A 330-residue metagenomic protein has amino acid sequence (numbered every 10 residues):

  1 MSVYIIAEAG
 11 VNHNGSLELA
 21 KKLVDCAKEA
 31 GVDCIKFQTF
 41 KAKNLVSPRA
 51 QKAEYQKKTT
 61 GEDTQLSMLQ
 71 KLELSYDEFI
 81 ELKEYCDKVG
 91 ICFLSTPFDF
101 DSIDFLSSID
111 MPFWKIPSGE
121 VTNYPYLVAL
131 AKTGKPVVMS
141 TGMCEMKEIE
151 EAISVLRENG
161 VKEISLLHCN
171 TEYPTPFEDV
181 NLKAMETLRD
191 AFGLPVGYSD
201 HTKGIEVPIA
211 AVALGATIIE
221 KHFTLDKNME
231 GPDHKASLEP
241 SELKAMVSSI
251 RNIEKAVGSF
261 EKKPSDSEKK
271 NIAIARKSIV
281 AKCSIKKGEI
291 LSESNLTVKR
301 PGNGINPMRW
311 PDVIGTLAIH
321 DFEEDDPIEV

Functional and structural regions predicted by a protein language model:
M1-V330: Catalytic cores and adjacent flexible loops of soluble metabolic enzymes that perform enolate/carbanion chemistry on
